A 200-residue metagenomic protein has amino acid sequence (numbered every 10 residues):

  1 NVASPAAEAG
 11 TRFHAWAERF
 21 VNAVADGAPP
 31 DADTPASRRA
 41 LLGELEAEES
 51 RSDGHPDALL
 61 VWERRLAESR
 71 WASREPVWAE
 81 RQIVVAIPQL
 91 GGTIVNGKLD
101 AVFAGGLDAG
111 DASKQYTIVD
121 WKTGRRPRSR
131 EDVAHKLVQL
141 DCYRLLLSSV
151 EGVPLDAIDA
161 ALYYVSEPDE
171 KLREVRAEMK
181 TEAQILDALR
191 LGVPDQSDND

Functional and structural regions predicted by a protein language model:
N1-Q89, E174, S197: A non-catalytic, helix-rich entry segment at domain boundaries
P5, A9, F13, H135-Q139 (+1 more regions): Hydrophobic (often cysteine-bearing) scaffold residues that line and stabilize catalytic clefts of nucleotide/cofactor
E18, N22-D26, G124, S149-V153 (+1 more regions): Short, well-ordered loop/turn and helix-capping segments at boundaries between secondary-structure elements and domains
A72, D111-S113, V153-A157: Short helix-terminating capping/connector loops at secondary-structure junctions
I83-D141, L145-V150: Non-catalytic protein-protein interaction segments used by genome-maintenance enzymes to assemble and couple activities
V133, L145-D200: Metal-dependent nuclease catalytic regions and adjoining charged, substrate-binding loops involved in nucleic-acid end
